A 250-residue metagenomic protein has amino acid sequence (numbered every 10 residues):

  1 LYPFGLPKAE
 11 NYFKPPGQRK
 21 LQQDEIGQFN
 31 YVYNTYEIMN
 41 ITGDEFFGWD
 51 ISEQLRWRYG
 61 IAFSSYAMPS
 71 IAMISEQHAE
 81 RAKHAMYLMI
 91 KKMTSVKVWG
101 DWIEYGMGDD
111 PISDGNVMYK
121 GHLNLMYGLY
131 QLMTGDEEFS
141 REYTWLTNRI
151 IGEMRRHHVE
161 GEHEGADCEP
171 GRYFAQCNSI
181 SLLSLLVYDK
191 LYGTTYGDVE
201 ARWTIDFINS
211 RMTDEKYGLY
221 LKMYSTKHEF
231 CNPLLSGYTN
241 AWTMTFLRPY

Functional and structural regions predicted by a protein language model:
L1-T42, L129, M133, G237-Y250: Terminal, non-catalytic domain-edge segments
F4, F13, F29, F46-F47 (+9 more regions): Phenylalanine-focused residue identity feature
G5-Q23, G43-E76, E80: N-terminal capping/interface segment
N11, N30-T35, R58, T195 (+2 more regions): Intrinsically disordered, low-complexity N-terminal regions enriched in serine/proline/glycine with scattered basic
G17-D50, A82-E104, R141-E164, V199-L219: Long, well-ordered core segments of solenoidal/helical folds
E37-A62, W102-L123, E164-N178, Y220-M244: Solvent-exposed loop and edge beta-strand segments that line ligand/cofactor-binding and catalytic clefts
G60, Y66-S179: Extended ligand-binding groove/face enriched in aromatic
E160, G171-Y250: Extended ligand-binding clefts on enzyme/binding-domain cores
